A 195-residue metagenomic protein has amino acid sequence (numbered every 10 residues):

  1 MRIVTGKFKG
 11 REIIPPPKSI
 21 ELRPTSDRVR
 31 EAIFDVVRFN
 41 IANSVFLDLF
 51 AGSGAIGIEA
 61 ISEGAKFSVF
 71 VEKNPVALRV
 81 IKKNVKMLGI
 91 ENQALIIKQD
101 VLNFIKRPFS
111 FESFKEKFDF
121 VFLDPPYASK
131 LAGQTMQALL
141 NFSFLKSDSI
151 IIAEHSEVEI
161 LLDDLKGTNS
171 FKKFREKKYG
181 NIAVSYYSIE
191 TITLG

Functional and structural regions predicted by a protein language model:
M1-G195: Class I S-adenosyl-L-methionine-dependent methyltransferase catalytic core
